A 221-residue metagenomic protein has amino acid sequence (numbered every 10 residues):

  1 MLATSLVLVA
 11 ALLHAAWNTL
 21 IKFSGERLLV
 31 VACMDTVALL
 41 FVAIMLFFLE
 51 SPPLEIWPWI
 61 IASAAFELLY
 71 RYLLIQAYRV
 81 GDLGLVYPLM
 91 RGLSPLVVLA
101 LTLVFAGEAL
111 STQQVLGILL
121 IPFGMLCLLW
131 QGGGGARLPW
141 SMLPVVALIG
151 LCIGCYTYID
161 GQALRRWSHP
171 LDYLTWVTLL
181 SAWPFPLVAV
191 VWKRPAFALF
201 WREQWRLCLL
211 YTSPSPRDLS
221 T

Functional and structural regions predicted by a protein language model:
M1-A3, F47-I56, T102-Q113, Q162-S168: Helix-coil boundary and interhelical linker segments in multi-pass alpha-helical membrane proteins
M1-A65, R71-L83, W130-V145, L179-L210: Membrane-interface interhelical linkers
A11, D35-L39, R91-L96, I118-I121 (+2 more regions): Residue-level recognition of pore/gate-forming positions within transmembrane alpha-helices of multi-pass
L12-A15, L68, G92-L99, G154: Hydrophobic/small/kink-forming positions within alpha-helical transmembrane segments of polytopic membrane proteins
T36-V42, L99-F105, Q113-G132: Hydrophobic transmembrane alpha-helices of multi-pass small-molecule transport proteins
M142-D160, V177-S181: Alpha-helical transmembrane segments of multi-pass integral membrane proteins
Y211-T221: Single conserved hydrophobic/aromatic residue that forms the stacking wall/gate of nucleotide- or nucleobase-binding
